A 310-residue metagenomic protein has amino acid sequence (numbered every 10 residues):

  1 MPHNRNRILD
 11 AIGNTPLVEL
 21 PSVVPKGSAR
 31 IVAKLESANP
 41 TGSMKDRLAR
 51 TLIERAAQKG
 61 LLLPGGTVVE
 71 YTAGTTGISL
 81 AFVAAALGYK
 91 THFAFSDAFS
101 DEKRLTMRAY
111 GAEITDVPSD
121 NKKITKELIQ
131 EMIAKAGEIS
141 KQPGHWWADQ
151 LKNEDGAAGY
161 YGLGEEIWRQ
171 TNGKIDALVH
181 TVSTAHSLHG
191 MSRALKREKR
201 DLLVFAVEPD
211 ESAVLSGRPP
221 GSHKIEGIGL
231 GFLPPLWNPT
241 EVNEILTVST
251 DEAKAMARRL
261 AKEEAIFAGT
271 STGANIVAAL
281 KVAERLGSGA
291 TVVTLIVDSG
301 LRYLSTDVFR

Functional and structural regions predicted by a protein language model:
M1-R310: PLP-dependent amino-acid enzyme catalytic core
